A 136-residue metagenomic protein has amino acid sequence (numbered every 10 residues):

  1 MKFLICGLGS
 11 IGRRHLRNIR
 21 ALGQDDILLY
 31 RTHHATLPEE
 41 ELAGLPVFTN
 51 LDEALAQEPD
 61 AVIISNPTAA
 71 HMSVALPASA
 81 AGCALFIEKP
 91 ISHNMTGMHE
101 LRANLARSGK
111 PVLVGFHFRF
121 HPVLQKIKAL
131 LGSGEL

Functional and structural regions predicted by a protein language model:
M1-A43: N-terminal Rossmann-like dinucleotide-binding module
C6, E88, G115: Short hydrophobic "strand-cap" motifs at the C-terminus of beta-strands
G12-R13, H71-M72, L124: Short, well-ordered alpha-helical microsegments
Q24-D26, L45, A81-C83, S108-P111: A short helix->loop->beta-strand "cap" motif at the edges of active sites that frequently abuts
D26, P59-V62, L136: Local beta-strand N-terminus motif with an aromatic residue
P46-N104: Beta-loop-alpha module in the N-terminal Rossmann-like domain of NAD(P)-dependent dehydrogenases, especially those
A69, S92-L136: A contiguous active-site-proximal alpha/beta segment in oxidoreductase catalytic domains
